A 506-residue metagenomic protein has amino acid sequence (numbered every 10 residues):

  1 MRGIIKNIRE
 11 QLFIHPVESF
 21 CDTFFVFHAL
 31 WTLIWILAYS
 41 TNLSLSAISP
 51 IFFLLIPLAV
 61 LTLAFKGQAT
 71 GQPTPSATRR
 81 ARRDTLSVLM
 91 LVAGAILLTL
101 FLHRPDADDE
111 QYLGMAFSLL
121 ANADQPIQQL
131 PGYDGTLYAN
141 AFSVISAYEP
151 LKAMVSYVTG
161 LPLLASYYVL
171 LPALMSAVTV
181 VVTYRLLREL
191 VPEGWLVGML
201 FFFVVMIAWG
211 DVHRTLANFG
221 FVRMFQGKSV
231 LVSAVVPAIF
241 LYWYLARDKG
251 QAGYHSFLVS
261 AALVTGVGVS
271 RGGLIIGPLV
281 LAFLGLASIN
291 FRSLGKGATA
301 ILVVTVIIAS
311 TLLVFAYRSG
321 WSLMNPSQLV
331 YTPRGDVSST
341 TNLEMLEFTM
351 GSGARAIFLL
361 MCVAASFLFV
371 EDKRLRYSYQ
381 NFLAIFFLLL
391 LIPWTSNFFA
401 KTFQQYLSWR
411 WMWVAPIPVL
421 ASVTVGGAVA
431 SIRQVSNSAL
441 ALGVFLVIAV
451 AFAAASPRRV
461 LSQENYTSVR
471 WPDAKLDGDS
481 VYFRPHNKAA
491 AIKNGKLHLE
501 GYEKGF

Functional and structural regions predicted by a protein language model:
M1-T78, L312-S339, L383, L389-L390 (+3 more regions): Membrane-embedded, hydrophobic transmembrane alpha-helices
I4-I5, Q11, T78, E189 (+5 more regions): Membrane-interface helix-loop-helix junctions at transmembrane boundaries of multi-pass membrane enzymes, predominantly
L91-Q226, V230-A234, Q463-D477, R484: Active-site lumenal/periplasmic loops and adjacent helix-entry segments of GT-C-fold, multi-pass membrane
D106-Q111, L137, S270-A384, L391: Transmembrane catalytic cores of multi-pass membrane glycosyltransferases and polysaccharide-assembly enzymes
A173-S176, V222, K228-V235, K401-S431: Hydrophobic/aromatic-rich transmembrane helices and adjacent perimembrane loops
Y254-G272, A282-F283: Membrane-interface alpha helices of multi-pass inner-membrane proteins
L263, L302-S310, A428-S462: Signature aromatic-anchored transmembrane alpha helix within multi-pass, membrane-resident enzymes that catalyze glycan
V447-F506: Extracytoplasmic
